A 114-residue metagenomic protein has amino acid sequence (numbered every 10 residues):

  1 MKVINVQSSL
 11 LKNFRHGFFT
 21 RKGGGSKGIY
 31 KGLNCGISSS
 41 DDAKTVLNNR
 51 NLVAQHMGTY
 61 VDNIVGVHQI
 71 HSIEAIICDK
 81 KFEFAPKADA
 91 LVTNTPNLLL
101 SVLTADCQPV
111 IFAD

Functional and structural regions predicted by a protein language model:
M1-D114: Active-site microenvironment for binding and transforming phosphate-containing groups
